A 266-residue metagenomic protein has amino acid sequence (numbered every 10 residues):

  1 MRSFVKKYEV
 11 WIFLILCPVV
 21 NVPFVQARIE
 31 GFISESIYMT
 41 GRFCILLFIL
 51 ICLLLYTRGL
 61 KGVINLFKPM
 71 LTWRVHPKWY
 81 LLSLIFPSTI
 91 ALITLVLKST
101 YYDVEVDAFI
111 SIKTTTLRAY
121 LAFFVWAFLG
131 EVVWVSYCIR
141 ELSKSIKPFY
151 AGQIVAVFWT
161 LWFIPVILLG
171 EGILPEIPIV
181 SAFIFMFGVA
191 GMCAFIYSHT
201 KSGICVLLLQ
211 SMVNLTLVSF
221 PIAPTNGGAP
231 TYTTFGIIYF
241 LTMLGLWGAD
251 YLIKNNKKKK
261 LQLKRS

Functional and structural regions predicted by a protein language model:
R2-A127, S198, V218-S266: Specific transmembrane helices
V10-L14, W79-Y80, Y137, A151-G152 (+1 more regions): Alpha-helical transmembrane segments and their helix-entry boundary regions
P18, C44, L84, Y120 (+7 more regions): Residue-level signature of the transmembrane alpha-helical core of multi-pass small-molecule transporters
R28, V133-L142, G170, L208 (+1 more regions): Active-site-flanking alpha-helical
I93, C138, M192-C193: Hydrophobic/aromatic residues in alpha-helical transmembrane segments
L129-A156, S198-S202: Membrane-interface helix/loop boundary segments of multi-pass membrane proteins
F149-L174: Membrane-helix boundary elements
I177-Y232: Functionally important transmembrane alpha-helices
